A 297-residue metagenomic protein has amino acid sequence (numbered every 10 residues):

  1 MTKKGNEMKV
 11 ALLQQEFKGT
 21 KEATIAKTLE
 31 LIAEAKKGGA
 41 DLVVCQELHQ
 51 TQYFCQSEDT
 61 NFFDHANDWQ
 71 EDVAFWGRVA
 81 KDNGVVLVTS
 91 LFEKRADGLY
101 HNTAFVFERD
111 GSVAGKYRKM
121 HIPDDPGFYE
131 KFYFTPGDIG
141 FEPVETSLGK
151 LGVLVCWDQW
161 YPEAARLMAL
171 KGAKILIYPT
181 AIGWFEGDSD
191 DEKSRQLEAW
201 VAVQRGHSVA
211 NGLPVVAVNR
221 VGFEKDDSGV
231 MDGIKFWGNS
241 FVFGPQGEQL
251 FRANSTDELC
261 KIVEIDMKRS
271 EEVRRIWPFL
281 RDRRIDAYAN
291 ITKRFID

Functional and structural regions predicted by a protein language model:
T2-L42: N-terminal glycine-/serine-/threonine-rich phosphate-binding loop
T2-V10, P143-G152, I175: Beta-strand-turn-beta hairpins that frame and shape the catalytic cleft of phosphate-ester-processing enzymes
K21, E30-R109, V113-K116, I182-L213: Cys-nucleophile CN-hydrolase/nitrilase-fold catalytic domain and related Cys-dependent amidase chemistry that acts on
A66-V88, K150, C156-C260: CN hydrolase (nitrilase-like) catalytic-core segments centered on the catalytic cysteine and neighboring Lys/Glu
T89-L91, T103-V106, E142, S240-V242 (+1 more regions): Short beta-strand scaffold segments in enzyme catalytic cores
T103, K116-R118, R252, I262: Residue-level detector of high-confidence beta-strand sites
K119-Y133, D257-R274: A short, polar/charged loop-to-alpha-helix boundary motif
F141-K171, T180, S270-D297: Cysteine/selenocysteine-centered motifs that mediate thiol-based redox chemistry or coordinate metal-sulfur cofactors
